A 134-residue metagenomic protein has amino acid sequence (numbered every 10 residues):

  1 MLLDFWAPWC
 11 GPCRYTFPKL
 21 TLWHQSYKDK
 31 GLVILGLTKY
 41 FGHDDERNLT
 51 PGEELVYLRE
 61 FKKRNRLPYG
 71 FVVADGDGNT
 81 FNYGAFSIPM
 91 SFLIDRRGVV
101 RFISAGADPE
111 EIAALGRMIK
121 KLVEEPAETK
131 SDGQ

Functional and structural regions predicted by a protein language model:
L2-L3, I34, S91: Hydrophobic beta-strand anchors of alpha/beta hydrolase catalytic cores
F5-Q25, K39: Conserved redox-active cysteine motifs that mediate thiol-disulfide chemistry, especially di-cysteine Cys-X(1-2)-Cys
F17-H24, G36, L55-R59, I112-I119: Extracytoplasmic/secreted envelope proteins and their assembly/folding machinery, especially bacterial periplasmic
K28-D29: A short hydrophobic alpha-helix cap/turn motif
T38-Y40, V73, S104-A105: Residue-level recognition of beta-strand->loop/alpha-helix junctions
F41-E53: Short, flexible/disordered intra-domain loops and linkers
P51-R96: Short, internal strand/loop/helix patches that form the active-site neighborhood or redox-interaction surface
M90-Q134: Thiol-/selenol-based redox modules, centered on thioredoxin-like and closely related oxidoreductase domains
